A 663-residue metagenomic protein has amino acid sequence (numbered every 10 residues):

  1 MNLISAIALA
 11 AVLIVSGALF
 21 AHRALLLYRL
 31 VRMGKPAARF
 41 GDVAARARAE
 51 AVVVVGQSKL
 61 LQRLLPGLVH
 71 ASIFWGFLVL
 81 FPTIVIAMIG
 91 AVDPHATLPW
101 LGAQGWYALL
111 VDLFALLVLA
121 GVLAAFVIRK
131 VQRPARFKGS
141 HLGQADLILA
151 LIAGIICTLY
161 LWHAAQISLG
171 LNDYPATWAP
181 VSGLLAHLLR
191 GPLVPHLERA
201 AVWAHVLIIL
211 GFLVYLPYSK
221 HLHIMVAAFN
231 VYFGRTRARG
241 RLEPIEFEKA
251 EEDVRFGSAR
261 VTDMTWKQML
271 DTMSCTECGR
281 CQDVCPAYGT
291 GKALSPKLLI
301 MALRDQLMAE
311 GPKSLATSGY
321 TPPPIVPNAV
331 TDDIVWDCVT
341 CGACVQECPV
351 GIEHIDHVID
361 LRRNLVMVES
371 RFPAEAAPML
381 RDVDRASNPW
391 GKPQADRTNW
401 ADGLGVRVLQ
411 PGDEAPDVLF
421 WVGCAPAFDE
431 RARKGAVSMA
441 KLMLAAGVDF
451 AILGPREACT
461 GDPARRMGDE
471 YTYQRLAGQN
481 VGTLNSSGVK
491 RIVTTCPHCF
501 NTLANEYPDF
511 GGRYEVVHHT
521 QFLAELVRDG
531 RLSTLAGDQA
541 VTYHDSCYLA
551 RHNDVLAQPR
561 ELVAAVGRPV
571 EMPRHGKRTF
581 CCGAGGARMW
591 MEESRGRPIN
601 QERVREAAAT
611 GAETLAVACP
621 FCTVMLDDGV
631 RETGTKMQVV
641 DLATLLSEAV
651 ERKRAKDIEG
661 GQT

Functional and structural regions predicted by a protein language model:
N2-A124, V131, D263-T272, L294-I300 (+2 more regions): Iron-sulfur-cluster electron-transfer modules
V12-L19, L119, A153-G154, H196-Y232: Alpha-helical membrane-embedded segments
F20-A38, G90-P94, A124-L142, L161-P175 (+3 more regions): Juxtamembrane/interface segments at transmembrane-helix termini
V31-V54, R136-D146, Y174-L185, M225-E252 (+3 more regions): Juxtamembrane inter-helical linkers in multi-pass membrane proteins
A71-P82, L147-G170: Hydrophobic alpha-helical membrane-insertion segments
I89-W106, A165-E198: Membrane-interfacial helical/loop segments at transmembrane boundaries in membrane proteins
L185-L193, E243-F256, H354-T663: Iron-sulfur cluster-binding electron-transfer modules in prokaryotic oxidoreductases
L213-C338, A386: Ferredoxin-type iron-sulfur electron-transfer modules and their immediate structural context
